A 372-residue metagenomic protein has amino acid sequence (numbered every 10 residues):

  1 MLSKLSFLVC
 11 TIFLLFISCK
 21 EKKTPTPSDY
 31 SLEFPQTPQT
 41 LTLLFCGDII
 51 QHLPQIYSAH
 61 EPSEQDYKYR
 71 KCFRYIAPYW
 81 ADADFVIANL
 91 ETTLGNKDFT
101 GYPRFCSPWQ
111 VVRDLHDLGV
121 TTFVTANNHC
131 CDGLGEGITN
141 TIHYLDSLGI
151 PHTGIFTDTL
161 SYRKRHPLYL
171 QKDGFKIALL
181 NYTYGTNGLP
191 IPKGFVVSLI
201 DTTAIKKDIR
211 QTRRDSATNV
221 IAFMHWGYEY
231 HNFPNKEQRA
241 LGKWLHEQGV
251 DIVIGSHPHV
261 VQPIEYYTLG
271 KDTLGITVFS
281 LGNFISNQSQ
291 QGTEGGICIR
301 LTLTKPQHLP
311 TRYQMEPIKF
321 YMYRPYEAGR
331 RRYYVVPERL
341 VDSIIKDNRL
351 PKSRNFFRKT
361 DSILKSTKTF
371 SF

Functional and structural regions predicted by a protein language model:
M1-L2: N-terminal secretory signal peptides that target proteins for export/translocation
L5-L14: Sec-dependent N-terminal signal peptides
F16-S18: C-terminal motif of bacterial Sec signal peptides marking the signal peptidase cleavage site
K20-F372: Acidic, metal/ion-coordinating pockets
